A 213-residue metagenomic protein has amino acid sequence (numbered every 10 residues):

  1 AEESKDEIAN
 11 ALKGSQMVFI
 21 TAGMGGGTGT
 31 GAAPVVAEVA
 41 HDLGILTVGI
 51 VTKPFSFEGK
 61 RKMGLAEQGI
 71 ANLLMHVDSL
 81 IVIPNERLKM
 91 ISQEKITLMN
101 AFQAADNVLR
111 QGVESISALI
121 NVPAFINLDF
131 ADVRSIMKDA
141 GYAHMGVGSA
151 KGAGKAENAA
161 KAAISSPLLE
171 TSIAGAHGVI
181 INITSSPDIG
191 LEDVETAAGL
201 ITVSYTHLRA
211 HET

Functional and structural regions predicted by a protein language model:
A1-E212: Tubulin/FtsZ superfamily GTPase core signature
